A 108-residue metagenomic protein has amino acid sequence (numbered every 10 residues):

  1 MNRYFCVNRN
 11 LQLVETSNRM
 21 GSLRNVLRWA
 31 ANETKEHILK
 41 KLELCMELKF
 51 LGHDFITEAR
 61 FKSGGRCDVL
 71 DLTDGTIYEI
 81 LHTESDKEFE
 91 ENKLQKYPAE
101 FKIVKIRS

Functional and structural regions predicted by a protein language model:
M1-E43: Interdomain/boundary linker segments immediately adjacent to catalytic/signaling cores
F5, E79, K102-V104: Residue-level marker of intrinsically disordered, low-complexity segments enriched for small/polar residues
R9, T34, T83-S85, K105-I106: Intrinsic-disorder/low-complexity, polar/charged segments
S22-T34, L42-E84: Active-site metal-binding core of divalent-cation-utilizing nuclease and nuclease-like domains
K87-P98: Short, charged, amphipathic alpha-helix that recurs within catalytic cores of restriction-modification and other
K96-S108: Nucleic-acid nuclease catalytic cores
